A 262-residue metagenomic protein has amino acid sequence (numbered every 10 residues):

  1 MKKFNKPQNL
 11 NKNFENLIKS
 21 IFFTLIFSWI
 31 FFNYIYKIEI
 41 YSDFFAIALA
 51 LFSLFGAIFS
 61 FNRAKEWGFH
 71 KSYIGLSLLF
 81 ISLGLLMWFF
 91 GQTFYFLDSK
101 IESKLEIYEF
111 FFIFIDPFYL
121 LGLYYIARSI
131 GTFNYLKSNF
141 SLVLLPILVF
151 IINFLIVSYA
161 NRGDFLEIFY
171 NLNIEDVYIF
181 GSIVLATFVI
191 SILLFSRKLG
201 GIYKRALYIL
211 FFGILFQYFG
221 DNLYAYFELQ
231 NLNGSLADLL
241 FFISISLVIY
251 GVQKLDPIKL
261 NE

Functional and structural regions predicted by a protein language model:
K2-E262: Polytopic alpha-helical membrane-helix bundles and their juxtamembrane interface segments in multi-pass membrane
